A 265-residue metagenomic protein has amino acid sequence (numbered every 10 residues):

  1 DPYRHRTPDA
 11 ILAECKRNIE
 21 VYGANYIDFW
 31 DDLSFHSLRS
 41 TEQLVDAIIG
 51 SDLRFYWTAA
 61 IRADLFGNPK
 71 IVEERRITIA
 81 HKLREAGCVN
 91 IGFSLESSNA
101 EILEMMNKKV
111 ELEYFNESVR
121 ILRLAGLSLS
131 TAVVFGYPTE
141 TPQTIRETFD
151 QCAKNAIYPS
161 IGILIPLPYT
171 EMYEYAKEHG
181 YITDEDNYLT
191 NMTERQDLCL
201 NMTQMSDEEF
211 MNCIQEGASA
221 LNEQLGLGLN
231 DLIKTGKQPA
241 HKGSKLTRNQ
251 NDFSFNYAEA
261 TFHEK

Functional and structural regions predicted by a protein language model:
D1-S130, R146, D150: Radical SAM [4Fe-4S] cluster-binding motif and immediate context
D1-Y3, S97, T139, I165 (+2 more regions): Short, flexible micro-motifs
D32-H36, R62, F135-T139, G162-E171: Short, solvent-exposed turn/loop segments enriched in Gly/Ser/Thr/Pro and often Arg
S130-T131, Y158-I163, E223-D231: Bilobed periplasmic-binding protein-like "clamshell/Venus-flytrap" ligand-binding domains
P138-D150, S160: Repeat-solenoid scaffold signature
A156-I182: Accessory C-terminal segments flanking Radical SAM cores
E171-A176, E185-K265: Radical SAM enzyme core and accessory elements
